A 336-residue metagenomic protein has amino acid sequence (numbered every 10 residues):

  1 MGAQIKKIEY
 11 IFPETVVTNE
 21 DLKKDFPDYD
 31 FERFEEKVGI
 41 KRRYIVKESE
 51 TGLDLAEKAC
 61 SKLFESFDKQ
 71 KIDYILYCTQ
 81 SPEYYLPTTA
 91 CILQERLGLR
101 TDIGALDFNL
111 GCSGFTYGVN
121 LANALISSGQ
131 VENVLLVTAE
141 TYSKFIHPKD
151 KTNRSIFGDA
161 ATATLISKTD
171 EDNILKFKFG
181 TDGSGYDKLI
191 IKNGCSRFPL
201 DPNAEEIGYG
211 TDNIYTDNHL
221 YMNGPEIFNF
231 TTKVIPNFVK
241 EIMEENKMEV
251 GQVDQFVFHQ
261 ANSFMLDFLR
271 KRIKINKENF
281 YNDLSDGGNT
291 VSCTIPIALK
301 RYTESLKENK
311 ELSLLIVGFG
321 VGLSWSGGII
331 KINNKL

Functional and structural regions predicted by a protein language model:
M1-E48, D150-N229, N237, K331-L336: Condensing-enzyme catalytic core mediating Claisen C-C bond formation in acyl metabolism
E9, C78, N109, V134-E140 (+3 more regions): Short beta-strand segments
V16-V17, L86-T88, I146-D150, W325-I329: Short acidic, glycine/serine/threonine-rich loops at helix termini
D28-E36, Y85-L99, L135-Y142, E205-D212 (+1 more regions): Acidic-glycine-rich active-site phosphate/pyrophosphate-binding loop
L53, E57, S81-P82, E95 (+5 more regions): Claisen-condensing/thiolase-fold acyl-transfer catalytic domains that form or cleave C-C bonds in fatty acid
A59-D73, N237-D254, Y302-K307: Phosphate/pyrophosphate-binding loops at sites that engage ATP/ADP/AMP, CoA/4′-phosphopantetheine, polyphosphate
S127-A161: Flexible, glycine-rich active-site loops centered on histidine and acidic residues that chelate a metal or position
